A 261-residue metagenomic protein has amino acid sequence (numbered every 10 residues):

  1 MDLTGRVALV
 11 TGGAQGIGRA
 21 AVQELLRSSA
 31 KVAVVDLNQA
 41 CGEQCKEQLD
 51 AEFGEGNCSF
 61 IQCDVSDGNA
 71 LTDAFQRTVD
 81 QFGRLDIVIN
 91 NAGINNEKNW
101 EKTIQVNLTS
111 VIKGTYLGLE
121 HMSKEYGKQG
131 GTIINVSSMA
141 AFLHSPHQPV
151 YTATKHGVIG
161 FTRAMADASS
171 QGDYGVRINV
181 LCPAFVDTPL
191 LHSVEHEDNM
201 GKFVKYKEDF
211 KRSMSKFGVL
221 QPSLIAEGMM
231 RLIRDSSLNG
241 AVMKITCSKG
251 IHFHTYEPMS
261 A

Functional and structural regions predicted by a protein language model:
D2-A33: Canonical Rossmann dinucleotide-binding motif of NAD(H)/NADP(H)-dependent dehydrogenases/reductases, specifically
S28, Y126, L143, A164-V176 (+1 more regions): Active-site-adjacent segment of SDR/Rossmann-fold oxidoreductases
Q39-A40, Q62-D73, E97: The beta1-alpha1 cofactor-binding region of Rossmann-like NAD(H)/NADP(H)-dependent oxidoreductases
N99-I104: Substrate-binding pocket helix/loop in short-chain dehydrogenase/reductase
T115, T154: Active-site helix of classical SDR
S138: Residue(s) in the substrate-gating loop at a strand-loop-helix junction that position the organic substrate next
V180, M200-P258: C-terminal helical subdomain
